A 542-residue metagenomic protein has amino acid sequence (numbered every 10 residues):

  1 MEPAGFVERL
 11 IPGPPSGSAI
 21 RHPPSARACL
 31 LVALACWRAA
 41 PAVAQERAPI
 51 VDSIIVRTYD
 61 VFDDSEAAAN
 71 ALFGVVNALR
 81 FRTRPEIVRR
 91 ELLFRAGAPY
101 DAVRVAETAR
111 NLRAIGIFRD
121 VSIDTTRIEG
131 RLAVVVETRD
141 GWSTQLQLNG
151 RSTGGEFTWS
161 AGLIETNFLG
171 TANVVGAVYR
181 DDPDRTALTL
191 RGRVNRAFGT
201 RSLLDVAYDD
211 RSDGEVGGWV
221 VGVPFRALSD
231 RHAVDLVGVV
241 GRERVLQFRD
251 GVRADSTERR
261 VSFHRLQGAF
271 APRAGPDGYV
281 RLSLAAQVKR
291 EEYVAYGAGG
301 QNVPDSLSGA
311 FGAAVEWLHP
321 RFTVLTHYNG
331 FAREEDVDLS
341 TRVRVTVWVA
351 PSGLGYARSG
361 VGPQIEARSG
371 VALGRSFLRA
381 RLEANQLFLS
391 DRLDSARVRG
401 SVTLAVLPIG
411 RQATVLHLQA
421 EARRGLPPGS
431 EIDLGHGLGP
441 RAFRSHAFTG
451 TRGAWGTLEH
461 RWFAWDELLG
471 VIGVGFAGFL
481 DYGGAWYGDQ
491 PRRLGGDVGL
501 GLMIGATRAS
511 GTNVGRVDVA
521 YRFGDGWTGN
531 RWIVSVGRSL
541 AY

Functional and structural regions predicted by a protein language model:
E2, F6-I11, Q45-E165, G176-R180 (+5 more regions): Periplasmic polypeptide-binding modules associated with outer-membrane biogenesis and secretion
G5-L10, L92, R342-Y542: C-terminal transmembrane beta-barrel domains of outer membrane proteins
I50, L132, W142-T144, F157 (+16 more regions): Outer-envelope beta-barrel architecture signal
E91-L92, I123-T125, W142-S152, W159-D182 (+10 more regions): Transmembrane beta-strand segments that form the barrel wall of outer-membrane beta-barrel proteins
S152-T153, D181-D182, R196, D209-D213 (+8 more regions): Replace "Gram-negative outer membrane beta-barrel proteins" with "bacterial and organellar outer membrane beta-barrel
W159-F168, T186-G199, G217-S229, V234-L236 (+7 more regions): Feature captures outer-membrane beta-barrel proteins of Gram-negative bacteria and organelles
A161, A187-G192, V216-G222, V234-V237 (+9 more regions): Outer-membrane beta-barrel translocator domains and adjoining extracellular loop/strand segments of Gram-negative
R193-G299: Transmembrane beta-barrel wall of Gram-negative outer-membrane proteins
